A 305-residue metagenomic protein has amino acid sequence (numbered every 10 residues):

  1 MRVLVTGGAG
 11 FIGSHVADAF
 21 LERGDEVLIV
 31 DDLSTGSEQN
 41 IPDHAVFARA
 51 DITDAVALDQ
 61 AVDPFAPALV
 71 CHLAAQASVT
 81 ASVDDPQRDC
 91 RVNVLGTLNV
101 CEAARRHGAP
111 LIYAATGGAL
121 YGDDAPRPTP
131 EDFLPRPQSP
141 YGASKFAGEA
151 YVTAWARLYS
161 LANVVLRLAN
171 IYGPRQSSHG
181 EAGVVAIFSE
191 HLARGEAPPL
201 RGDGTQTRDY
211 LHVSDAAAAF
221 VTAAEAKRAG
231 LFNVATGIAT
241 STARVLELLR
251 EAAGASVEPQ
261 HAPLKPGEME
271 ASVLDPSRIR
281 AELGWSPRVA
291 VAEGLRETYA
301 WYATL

Functional and structural regions predicted by a protein language model:
M1-I171, S214: N-terminal Rossmann-like NAD(P)+-binding domain of SDR-like oxidoreductases, especially those catalyzing
A50, D54, S177-E181, I238 (+2 more regions): Residue-level signature of the cytosolic catalytic core of signaling kinases
A74, A104, G180, L192-A193 (+1 more regions): Hydrophobic aliphatic residues
S82, D132-R136, L161-S177, I187-L211 (+2 more regions): A conserved pocket-lining segment of Rossmann-fold NAD(P)-dependent short-chain dehydrogenase/reductase
A147, Y151, W155, F188 (+2 more regions): Hydrophobic alpha-helix immediately C-terminal to the catalytic Tyr-X-X-X-Lys motif of short-chain
E190-L305: C-terminal substrate-binding subdomain of Rossmann-fold SDR/epimerase-dehydratase oxidoreductases
